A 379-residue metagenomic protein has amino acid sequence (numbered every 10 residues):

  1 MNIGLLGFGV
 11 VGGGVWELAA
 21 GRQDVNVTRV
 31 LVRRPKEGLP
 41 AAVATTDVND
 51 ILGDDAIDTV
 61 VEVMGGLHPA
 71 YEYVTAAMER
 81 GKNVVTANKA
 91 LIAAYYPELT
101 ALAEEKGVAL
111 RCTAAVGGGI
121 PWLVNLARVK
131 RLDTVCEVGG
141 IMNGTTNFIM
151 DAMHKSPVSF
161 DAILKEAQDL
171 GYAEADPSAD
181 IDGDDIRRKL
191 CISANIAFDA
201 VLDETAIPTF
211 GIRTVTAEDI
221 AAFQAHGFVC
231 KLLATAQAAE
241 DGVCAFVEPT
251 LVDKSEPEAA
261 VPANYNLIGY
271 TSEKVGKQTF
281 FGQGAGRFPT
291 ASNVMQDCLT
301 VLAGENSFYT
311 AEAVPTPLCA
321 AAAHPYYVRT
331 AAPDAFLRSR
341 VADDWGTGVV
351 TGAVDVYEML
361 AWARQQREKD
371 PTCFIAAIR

Functional and structural regions predicted by a protein language model:
N2-E17: Glycine-rich adenosine-cofactor-binding loop
G21-L39: NAD(P)-binding Rossmann-fold cofactor-contacting core
T46-A87: Rossmann-fold NAD(P) dinucleotide-binding segment
Y71-A76, K89-A127: Rossmann-fold NAD(P)-binding glycine/threonine-rich loop
I120-V135, T146-D161, R188-L202, D297: Oxidoreductase and adenylate-handling cofactor-binding alpha/beta cores
V135-G139, N147-M150, H154, E166 (+3 more regions): Catalytic, metal-anchored helix/loop core of enzyme active sites in primary metabolism
A162-A260, Y265-L267, G286: Substrate-binding/catalytic subdomain of NAD(P)-dependent oxidoreductase enzymes
C298-T300, G304-R379: A conserved regulatory-domain signal marking ACT and ACT-like small-molecule sensing domains and adjacent regulatory
